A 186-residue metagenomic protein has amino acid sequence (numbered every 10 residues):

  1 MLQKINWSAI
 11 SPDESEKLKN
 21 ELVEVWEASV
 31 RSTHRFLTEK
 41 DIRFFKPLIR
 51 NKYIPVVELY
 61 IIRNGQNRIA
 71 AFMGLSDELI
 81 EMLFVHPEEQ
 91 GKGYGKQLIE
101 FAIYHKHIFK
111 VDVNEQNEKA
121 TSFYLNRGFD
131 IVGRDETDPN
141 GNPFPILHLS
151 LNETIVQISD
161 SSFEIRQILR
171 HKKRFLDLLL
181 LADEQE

Functional and structural regions predicted by a protein language model:
M1-N20, E153-K172: Conserved N-terminal entry element of GNAT/NAT acetyltransferase domains
E24-R50, S162-E186: Conserved GNAT-fold acetyl-CoA-binding loop/helix
R50-I61, L79, E184-E186: A short helix-loop-beta-strand connector motif used in the catalytic cores of GNAT acetyltransferases and, in some
V57-M73: Conserved beta-hairpin
L79-Q90, V113-N114: A short, internal acetyl-CoA/4′-phosphopantetheine-binding micro-motif in the GNAT/acyltransferase core
E89-F101: Conserved acetyl-CoA pyrophosphate-binding loop and the N-cap/start of the following alpha-helix in GNAT-like
K96-Q97, Q116-P145: Conserved active-site alpha-helix within GNAT-family acetyltransferase domains
Y104-Q116: Conserved GNAT acetyl-CoA-binding A-motif
